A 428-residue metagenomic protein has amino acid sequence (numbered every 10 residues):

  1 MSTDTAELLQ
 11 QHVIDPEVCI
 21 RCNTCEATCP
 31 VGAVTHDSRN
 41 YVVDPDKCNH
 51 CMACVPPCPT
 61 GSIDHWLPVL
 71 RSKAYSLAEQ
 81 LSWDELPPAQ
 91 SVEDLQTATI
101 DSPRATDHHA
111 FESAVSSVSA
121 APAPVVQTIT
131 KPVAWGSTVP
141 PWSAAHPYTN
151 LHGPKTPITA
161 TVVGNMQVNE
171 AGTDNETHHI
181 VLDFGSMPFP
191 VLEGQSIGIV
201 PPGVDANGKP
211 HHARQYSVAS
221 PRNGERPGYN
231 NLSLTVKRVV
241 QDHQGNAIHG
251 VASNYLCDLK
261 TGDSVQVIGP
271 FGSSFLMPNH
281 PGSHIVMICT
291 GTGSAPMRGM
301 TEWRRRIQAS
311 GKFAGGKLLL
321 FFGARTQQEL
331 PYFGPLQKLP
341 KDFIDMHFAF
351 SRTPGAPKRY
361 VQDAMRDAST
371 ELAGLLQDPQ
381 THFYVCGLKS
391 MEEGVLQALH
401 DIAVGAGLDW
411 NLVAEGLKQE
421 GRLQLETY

Functional and structural regions predicted by a protein language model:
M1-Q11, K47-I129: Flanking helices and flexible, charged tails adjoining ferredoxin-like Fe-S electron-transfer domains in multi-subunit
D4-L9, F271-H280: A short, basic/flexible loop-to-alpha-helix module at the beginning of a structural domain
Q11-G32, V42-G61: Cysteine-centered iron-sulfur cluster-binding motifs in ferredoxin-type domains/subunits of redox enzymes
P103-H146, Q215, R222, Y229-V265 (+8 more regions): Helix-rich terminal scaffold detector
V126-K131, P147, P154-I158, T173-N175 (+4 more regions): Reductase modules of NAD(P)H-dependent flavoproteins
P147-H152, T159-K260: Ferredoxin-reductase
P281, I285-R306, M391: Active-site beta-strand/loop microenvironment that shapes enzyme catalytic pockets
